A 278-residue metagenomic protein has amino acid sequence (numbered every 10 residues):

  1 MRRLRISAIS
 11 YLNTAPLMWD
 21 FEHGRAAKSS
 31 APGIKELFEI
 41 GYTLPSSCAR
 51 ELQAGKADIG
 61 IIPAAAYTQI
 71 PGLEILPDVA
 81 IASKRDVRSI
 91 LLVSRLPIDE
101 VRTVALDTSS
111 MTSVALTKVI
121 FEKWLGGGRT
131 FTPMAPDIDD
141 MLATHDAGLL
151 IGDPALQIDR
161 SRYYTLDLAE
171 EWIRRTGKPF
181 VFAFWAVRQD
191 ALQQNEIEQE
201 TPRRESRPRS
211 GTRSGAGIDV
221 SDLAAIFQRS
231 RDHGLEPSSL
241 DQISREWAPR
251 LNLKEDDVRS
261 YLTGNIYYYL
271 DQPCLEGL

Functional and structural regions predicted by a protein language model:
R2-A27, T43, S89-D146: Bilobed "Venus flytrap"/periplasmic-binding protein-like clamshell domains and structurally analogous long
I6, P77-L96, R175-L192: Hydrophobic/proline-rich hinge and linker segments of small-molecule sensing/allosteric domains, predominantly
L12, L44-S46, K56-T68, V79 (+2 more regions): Beta->alpha turn/N-cap motifs
S29-S47: A short beta-strand-loop structural module common to alpha/beta enzyme folds
L37, Q53-I62, G126-G128, A143-L150: Alpha-to-beta junction loops
I61-S89, R95-L96, M111, L156-I158: Acidic, polar ligand-binding/catalytic clefts
A135-E205, R213, G217-W247: Pocket-lining segment of extracytoplasmic ligand-binding domains
W247-L278: An extracytoplasmic/periplasmic, membrane-proximal ligand-sensing/linker region
